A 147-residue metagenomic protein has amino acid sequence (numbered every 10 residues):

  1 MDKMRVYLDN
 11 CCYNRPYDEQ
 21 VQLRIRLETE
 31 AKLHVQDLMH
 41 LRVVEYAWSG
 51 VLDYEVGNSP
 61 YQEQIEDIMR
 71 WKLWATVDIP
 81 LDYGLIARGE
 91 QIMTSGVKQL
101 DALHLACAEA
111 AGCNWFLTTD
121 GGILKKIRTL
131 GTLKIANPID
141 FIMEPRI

Functional and structural regions predicted by a protein language model:
D2-R5, E19-T29, T94, E109-I147: Acidic, PIN/NYN-like endoribonuclease modules and their adjacent C-terminal/linker elements
K3, Y7-P60, V77, I142: PIN/NYN-family metal-dependent endoribonuclease catalytic core
C12, L52, L85, L103-H104 (+1 more regions): Alpha-helix capping/helix-boundary segments
K32-D37, I65-M69, L105: Short amphipathic alpha-helical segments and helix-helix/interface helices
W48, I79-P80, I135-N137: Structural signal for conserved beta-strand scaffold positions within catalytic alpha/beta enzyme cores
V51-E55, K72-T94: Acidic catalytic patch
N58-L73: Short, electropositive alpha-helical surface patch
P80, Q99-A102, T118: Short beta-strand scaffold positions
